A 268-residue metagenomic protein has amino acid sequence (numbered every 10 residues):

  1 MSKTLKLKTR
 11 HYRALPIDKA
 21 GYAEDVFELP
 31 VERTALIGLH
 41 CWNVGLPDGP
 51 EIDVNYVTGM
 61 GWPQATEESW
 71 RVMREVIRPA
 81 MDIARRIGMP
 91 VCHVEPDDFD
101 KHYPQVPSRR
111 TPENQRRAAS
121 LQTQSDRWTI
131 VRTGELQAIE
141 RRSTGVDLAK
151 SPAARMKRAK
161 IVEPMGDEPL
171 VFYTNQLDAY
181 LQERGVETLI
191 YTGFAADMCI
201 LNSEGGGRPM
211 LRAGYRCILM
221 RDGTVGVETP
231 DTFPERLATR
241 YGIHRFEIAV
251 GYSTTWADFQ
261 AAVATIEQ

Functional and structural regions predicted by a protein language model:
S2-L36, C41-Q64, W70, R74 (+2 more regions): Active-site-adjacent betaalpha module
